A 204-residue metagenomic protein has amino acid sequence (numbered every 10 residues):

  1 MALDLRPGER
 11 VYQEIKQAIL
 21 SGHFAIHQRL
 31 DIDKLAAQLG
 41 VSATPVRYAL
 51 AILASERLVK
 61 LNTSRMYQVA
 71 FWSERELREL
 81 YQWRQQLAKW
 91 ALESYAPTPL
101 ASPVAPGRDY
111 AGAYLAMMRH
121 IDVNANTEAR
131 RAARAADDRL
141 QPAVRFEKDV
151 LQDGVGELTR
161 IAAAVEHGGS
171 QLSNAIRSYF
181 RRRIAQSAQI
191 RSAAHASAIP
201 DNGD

Functional and structural regions predicted by a protein language model:
M1-E93, A196, D201-G203: Short linear motifs at protein or domain termini
L3, D109, D149: Short, surface-exposed alpha-helical recognition segments that flank or form part of ligand/macromolecule-binding
G8, Y110, L151-G154: Generic alpha-helical segment signature
H23, L58, P99, G168-S170: Residue-level recognition of short, well-ordered coil/turn positions that link secondary-structure elements
V69-T127, A132, A164-H167, N174: All-alpha effector-binding/dimerization core of bacterial HTH-type transcriptional repressors
W83-S94, L115-G156, Q186, S192 (+1 more regions): Hydrophobic, amphipathic alpha-helical faces that serve as interaction scaffolds
F146-D204: C-terminal all-alpha effector/ligand-binding and dimerization domain of prokaryotic HTH-type transcriptional repressors
